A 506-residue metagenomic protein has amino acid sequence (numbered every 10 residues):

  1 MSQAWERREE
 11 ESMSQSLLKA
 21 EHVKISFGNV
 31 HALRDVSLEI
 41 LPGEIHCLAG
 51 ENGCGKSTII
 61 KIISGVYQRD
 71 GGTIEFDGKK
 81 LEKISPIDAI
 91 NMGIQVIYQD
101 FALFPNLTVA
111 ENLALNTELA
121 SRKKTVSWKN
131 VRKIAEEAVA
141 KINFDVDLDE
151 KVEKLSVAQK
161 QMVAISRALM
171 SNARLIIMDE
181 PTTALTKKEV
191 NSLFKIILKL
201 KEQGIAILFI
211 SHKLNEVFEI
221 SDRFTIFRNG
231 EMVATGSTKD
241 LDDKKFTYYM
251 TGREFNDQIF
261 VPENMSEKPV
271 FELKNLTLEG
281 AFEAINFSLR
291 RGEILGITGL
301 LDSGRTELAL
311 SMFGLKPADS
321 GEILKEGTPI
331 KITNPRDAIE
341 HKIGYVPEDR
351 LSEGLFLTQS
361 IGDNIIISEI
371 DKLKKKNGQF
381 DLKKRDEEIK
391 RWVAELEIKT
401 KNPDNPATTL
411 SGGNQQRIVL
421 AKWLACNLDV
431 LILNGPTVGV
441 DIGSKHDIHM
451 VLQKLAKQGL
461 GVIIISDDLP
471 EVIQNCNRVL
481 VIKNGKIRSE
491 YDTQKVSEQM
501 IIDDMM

Functional and structural regions predicted by a protein language model:
E9-M506: Glycine-rich phosphate-binding loops of nucleotide-dependent enzymes
